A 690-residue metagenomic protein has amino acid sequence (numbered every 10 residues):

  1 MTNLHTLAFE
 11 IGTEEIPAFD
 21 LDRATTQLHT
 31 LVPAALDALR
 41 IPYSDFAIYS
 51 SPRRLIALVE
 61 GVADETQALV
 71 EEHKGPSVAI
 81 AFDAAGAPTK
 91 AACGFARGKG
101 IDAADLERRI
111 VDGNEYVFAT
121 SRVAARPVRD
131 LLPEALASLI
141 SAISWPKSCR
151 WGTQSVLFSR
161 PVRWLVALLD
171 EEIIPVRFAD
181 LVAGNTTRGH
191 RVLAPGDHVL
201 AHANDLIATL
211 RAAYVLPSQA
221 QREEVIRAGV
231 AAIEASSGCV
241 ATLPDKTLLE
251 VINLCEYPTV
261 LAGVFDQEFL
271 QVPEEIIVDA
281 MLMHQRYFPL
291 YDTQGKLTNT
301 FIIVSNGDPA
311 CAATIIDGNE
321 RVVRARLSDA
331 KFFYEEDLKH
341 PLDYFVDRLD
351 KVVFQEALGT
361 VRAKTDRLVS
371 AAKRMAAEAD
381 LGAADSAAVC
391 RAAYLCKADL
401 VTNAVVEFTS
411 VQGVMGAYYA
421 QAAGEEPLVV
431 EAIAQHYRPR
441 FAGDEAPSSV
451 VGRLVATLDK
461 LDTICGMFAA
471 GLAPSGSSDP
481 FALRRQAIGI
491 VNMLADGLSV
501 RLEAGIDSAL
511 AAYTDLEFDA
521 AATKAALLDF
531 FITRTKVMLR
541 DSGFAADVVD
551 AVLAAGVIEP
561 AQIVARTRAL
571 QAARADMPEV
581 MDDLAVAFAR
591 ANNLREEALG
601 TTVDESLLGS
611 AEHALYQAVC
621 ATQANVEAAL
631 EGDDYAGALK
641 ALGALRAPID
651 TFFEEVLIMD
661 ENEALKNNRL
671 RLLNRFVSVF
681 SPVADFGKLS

Functional and structural regions predicted by a protein language model:
M1-S690: Amphipathic alpha-helical "coupling" segments that flank catalytic cores
